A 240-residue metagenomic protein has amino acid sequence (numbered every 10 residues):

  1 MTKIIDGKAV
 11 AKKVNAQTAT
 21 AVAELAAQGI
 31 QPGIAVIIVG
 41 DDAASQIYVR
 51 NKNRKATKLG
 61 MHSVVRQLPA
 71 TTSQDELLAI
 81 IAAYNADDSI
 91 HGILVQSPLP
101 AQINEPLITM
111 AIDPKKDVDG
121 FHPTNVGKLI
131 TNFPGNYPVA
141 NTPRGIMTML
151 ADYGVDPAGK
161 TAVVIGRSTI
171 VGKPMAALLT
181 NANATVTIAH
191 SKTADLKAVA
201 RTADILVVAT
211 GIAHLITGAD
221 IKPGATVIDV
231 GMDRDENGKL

Functional and structural regions predicted by a protein language model:
M1-I30: Positively charged, low-complexity intrinsically disordered leader regions
P32-G40: Short beta-strand segments enriched in small/hydrophobic residues
I38, L94-P98, I165: Short beta-strand segments
V39-N53, Y137-T226, V230, D235 (+1 more regions): Glycine-rich phosphate/diphosphate-binding loop of Rossmann-like nucleotide-binding domains
A56-A70, V186-I188: Short beta-strand elements in bilobed, periplasmic/extracellular small-molecule ligand-binding domains
K58, N85, I112-K115: Non-catalytic terminal and connector segments of soluble metabolic enzymes
E76-D88: Short, well-structured alpha-helical segments in soluble
G92-P157: Anion-binding alpha/beta catalytic cores of soluble intermediary-metabolism enzymes, centered on
